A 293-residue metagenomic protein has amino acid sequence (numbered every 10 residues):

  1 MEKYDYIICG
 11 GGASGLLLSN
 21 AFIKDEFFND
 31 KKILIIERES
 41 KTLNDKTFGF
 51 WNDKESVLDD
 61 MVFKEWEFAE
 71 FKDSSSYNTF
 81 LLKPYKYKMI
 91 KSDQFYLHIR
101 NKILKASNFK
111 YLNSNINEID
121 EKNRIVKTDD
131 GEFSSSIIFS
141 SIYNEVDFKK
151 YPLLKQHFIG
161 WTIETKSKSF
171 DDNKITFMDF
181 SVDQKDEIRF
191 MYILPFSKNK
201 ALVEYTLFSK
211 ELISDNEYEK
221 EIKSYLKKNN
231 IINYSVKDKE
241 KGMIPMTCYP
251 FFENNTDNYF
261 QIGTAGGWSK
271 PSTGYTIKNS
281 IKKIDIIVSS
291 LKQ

Functional and structural regions predicted by a protein language model:
M1-S14, L34: Beta1/beta-strand and adjacent pyrophosphate-binding region of the FAD-binding site in flavoprotein oxidoreductases
G10, E37, G263: Short beta-strand/turn micro-motifs composed of small residues that flank or help shape donor/cofactor-binding pockets
G11, A21, D25, A106-Y234 (+1 more regions): Predominantly flavin-linked oxidoreductase catalytic cores and closely associated redox partners
L17, A21-S76, I159: N-terminal FAD cofactor-binding segment of flavoenzymes
N52-N113, E118-E121: A conserved beta-strand/loop capping segment in the N-terminal third of enzymes that catalyze redox or closely related
D183-I188, G242-Q261, G267, P271: FAD-binding beta-loop-beta segment adjacent to the flavin cofactor pocket
E211-K241, F260, I281-Q293: Flavin-binding catalytic cores
A265-D285: A conserved FAD-binding loop/helix module that cradles the flavin
